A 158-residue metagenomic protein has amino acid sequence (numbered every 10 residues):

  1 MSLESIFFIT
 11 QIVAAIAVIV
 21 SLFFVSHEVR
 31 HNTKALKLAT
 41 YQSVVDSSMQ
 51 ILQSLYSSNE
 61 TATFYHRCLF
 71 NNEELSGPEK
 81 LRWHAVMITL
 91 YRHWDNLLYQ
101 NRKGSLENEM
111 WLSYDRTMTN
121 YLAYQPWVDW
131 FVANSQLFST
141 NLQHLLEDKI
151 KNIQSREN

Functional and structural regions predicted by a protein language model:
M1-S2: N-terminal hydrophobic targeting signals that begin at the initiator methionine
S5-F8, H27, H31-N158: Amphipathic alpha-helical "stem/stalk" segments
Q11-S21: Alpha-helical transmembrane segments of integral membrane proteins
V20, F24-E28: Short hydrophobic alpha-helical membrane-anchoring segments
